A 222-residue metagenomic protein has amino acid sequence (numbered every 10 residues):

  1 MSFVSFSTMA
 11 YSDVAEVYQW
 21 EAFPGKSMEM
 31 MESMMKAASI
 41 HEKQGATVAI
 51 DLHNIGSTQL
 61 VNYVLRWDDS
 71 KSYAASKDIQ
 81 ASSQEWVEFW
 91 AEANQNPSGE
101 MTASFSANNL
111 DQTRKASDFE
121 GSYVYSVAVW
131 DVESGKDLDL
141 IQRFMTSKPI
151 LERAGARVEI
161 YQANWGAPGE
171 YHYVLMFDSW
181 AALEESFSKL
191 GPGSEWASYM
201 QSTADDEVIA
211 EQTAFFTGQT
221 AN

Functional and structural regions predicted by a protein language model:
M1-S5: Bacterial N-terminal signal peptides
A10-N222: Short S/T/G/P-rich N-terminal loop/turn motif that feeds into the first structured element of a domain
